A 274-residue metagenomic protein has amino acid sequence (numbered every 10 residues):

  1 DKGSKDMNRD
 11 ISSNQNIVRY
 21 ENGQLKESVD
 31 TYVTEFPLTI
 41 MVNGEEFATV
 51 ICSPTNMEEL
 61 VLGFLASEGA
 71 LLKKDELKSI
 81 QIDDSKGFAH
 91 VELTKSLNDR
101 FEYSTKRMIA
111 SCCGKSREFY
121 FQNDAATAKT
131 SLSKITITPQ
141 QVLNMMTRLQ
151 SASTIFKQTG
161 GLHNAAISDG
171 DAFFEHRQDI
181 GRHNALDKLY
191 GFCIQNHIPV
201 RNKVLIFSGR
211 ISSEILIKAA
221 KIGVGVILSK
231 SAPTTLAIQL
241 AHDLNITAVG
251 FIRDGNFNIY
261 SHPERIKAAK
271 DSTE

Functional and structural regions predicted by a protein language model:
D1-D6: Short, Lys/Arg-enriched N-terminal segments with co-localized hydrophobic residues within the first ~10-30 amino acids
M7-S168, F174-H176: Intrinsically disordered, low-complexity regions enriched in acidic/Ser/Thr/Pro/Gln residues
S53-T55, V61-A66, D75, Y103-K106 (+7 more regions): Surface-exposed beta-strand edges and their flanking turn/coil or helix-capping segments
E58, G69, D75, S111 (+7 more regions): Flexible, active-site-adjacent loop/turn segments at secondary-structure boundaries
L71-K73, S85, G114, I198-V200 (+2 more regions): Short, intrinsically disordered/low-complexity patches at protein termini and at juxtamembrane boundaries
Q150-A152, G161-V200, K270-T273: N-terminal-biased segments
R182-I259, R265-D271: Feature captures the catalytic cores and cofactor-binding loops of soluble hydro-lyases/lyases that act on carboxylate
